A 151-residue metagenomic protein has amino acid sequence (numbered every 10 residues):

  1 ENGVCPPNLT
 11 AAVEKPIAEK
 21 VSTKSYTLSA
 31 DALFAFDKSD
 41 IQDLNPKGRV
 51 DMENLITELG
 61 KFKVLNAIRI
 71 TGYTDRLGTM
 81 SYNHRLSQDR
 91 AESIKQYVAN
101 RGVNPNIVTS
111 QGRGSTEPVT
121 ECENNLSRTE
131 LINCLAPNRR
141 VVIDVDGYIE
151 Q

Functional and structural regions predicted by a protein language model:
E1-I68, R128-I132, V141, V145-Q151: Periplasmic peptidoglycan-binding/tethering modules of Gram-negative envelope proteins
D43-P46, G60, T71-Q151: Periplasmic OmpA-like peptidoglycan-binding domain that tethers envelope proteins to the cell wall
